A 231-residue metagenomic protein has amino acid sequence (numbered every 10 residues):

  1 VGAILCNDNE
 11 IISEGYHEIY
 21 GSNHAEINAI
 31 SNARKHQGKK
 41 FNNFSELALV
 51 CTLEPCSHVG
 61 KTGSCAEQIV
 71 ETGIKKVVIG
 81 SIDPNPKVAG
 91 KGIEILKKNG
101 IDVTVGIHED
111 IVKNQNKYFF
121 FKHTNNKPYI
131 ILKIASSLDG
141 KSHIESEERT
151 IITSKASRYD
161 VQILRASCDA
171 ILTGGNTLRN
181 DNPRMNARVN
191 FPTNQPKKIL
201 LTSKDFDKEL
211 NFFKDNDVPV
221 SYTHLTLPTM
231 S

Functional and structural regions predicted by a protein language model:
V1-N9, I134: Short beta-strand scaffold segments in enzyme catalytic cores
I11-I12, S142: Hydrophobic "anchor" residues
I12-I111, K197: Zn2+-dependent cytidine deaminase-like catalytic core
G21, I93, I107-A135: Proteins enriched for Cys/Gly/acidic motifs involved in redox and nucleic-acid/cofactor modification
H58-G60, N85-V88, I111-Q115, L138-I144 (+1 more regions): Short, well-ordered, mixed-charge alpha-helical segments that flank or form enzyme active sites
T62-G63, G90, E109, K113-K117 (+2 more regions): Structural motif corresponding to alpha-helix initiation and N-cap regions
F121, K127, I131-L225: Active-site ligand-binding patch in enzyme domains
T226-S231: A short, hydrophobic C-terminal helix/tail in secreted or cell-surface proteins
